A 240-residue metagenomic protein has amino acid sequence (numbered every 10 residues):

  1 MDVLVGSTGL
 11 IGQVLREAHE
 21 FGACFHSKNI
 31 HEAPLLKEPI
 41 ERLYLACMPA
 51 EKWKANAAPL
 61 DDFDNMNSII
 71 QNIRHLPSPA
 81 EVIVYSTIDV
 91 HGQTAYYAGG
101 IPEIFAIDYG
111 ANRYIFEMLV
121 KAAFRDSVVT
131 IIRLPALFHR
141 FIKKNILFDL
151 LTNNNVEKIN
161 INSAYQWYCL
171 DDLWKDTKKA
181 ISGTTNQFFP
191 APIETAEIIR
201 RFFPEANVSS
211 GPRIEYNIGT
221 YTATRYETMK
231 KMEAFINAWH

Functional and structural regions predicted by a protein language model:
M1-F25: N-terminal Rossmann NAD(P)H-binding glycine-rich loop of SDR-like oxidoreductase domains
T8-L10, C47-K52, I88-H91, A136-H139 (+2 more regions): Short, solvent-exposed loop/turn segments at secondary-structure junctions
V14-L15, W53-A55, G92-Y96, F141-K143 (+1 more regions): Short glycine-/acidic-enriched loop or helix-start segments at secondary-structure transitions that form or flank
F21-K37, A46, S209-G211: A short beta-strand-loop structural module common to alpha/beta enzyme folds
E32-V82, I88-Y96: NAD(P)H-binding glycine-rich loop region in Rossmannoid oxidoreductase-like domains and their noncatalytic homologs
L45, V82-V84, T130-A136: Structural signature of the Rossmann-like NAD(P)-dependent dehydrogenase/reductase core
A106, Y114, M118-W174: NAD(P)-dependent short-chain dehydrogenase/reductase
W174-G219, A223-H240: Mid/C-terminal beta-alpha module of Rossmann-like enzyme folds, strongest in SDR-family dehydrogenases/epimerases
